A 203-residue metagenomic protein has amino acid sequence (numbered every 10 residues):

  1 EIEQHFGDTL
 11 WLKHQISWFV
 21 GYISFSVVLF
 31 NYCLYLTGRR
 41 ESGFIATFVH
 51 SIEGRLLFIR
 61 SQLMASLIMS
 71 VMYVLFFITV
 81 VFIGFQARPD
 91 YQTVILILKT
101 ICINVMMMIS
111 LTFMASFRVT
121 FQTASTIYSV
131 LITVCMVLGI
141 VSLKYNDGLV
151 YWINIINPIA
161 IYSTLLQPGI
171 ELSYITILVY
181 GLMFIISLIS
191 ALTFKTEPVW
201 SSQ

Functional and structural regions predicted by a protein language model:
E1-W11, C102-M106: Long, highly hydrophobic alpha-helical transmembrane signal-anchor segments
H14-L34: Long, hydrophobic alpha-helical segments
F25-F30, S61, Y91-K99, L172-I175: Short alpha-helical transmembrane interface motifs in multi-pass membrane proteins
N31, Y35-L67: Helix-loop-helix units of permease transmembrane domains in multi-pass membrane transporters, especially ABC
L63-S125: Alpha-helical transmembrane segments and their short interhelical loops
F113-F117, L178-Q203: Junction motif at the cytosolic side of a transmembrane helix
R118-I153: Transmembrane helix segments
Y145-L178: Short hydrophobic, aromatic-rich alpha-helical segments embedded in or entering the lipid bilayer of multi-pass
